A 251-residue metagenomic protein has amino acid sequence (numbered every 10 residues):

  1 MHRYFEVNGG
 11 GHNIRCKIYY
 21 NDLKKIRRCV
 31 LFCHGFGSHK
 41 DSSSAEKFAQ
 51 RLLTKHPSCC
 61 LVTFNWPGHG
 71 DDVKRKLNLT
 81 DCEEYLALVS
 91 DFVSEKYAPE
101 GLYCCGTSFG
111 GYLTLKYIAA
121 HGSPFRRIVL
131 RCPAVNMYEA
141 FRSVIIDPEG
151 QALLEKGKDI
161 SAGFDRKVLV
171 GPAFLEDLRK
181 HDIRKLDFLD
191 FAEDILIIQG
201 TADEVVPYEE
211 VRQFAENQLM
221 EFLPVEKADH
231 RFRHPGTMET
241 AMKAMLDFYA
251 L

Functional and structural regions predicted by a protein language model:
M1-L23: N-terminal cap/lid segment of alpha/beta-hydrolase-fold proteins
I26-G35: Short beta-strand element of the alpha/beta-hydrolase
F36-Q50, E209: The serine-hydrolase catalytic nucleophile loop
A49-D71: Conserved alpha/beta-hydrolase
K76-E95: Alpha/beta-hydrolase active-site loop
L77, Y103, Y112, P124-P224 (+1 more regions): The alpha/beta-hydrolase serine catalytic core
Y97-S108: Alpha/beta-hydrolase fold nucleophile elbow
G106-K116: Glycine-rich nucleophile elbow surrounding the catalytic serine of serine-hydrolase chemistry
